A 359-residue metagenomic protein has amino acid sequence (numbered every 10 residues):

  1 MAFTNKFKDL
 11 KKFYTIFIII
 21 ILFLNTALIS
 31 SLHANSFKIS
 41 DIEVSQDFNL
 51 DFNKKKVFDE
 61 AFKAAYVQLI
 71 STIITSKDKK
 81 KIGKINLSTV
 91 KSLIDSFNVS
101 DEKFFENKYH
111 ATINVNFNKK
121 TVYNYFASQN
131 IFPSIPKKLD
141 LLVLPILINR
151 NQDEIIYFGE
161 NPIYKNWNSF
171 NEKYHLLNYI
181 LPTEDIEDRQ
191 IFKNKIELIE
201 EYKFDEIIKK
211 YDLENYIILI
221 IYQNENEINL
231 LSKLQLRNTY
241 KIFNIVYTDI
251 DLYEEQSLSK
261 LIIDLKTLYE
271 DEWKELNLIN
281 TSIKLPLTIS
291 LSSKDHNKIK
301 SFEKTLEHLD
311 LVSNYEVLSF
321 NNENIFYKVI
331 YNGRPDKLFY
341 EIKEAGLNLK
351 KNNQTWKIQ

Functional and structural regions predicted by a protein language model:
M1-K12: N-terminal secretory signal peptides that target proteins for export/translocation
I16-A27: Bacterial N-terminal signal peptides
L28-A34: Sec/Tat signal peptide C-region and signal peptidase I cleavage site
N35-D41, K119, Y211-L258: Amphipathic beta-strand/beta-sheet edge segments enriched in Tyr/Trp
K55-T72, N114, T121-I135, E172-L176 (+3 more regions): C-terminal/domain-edge helix-coil "capping" segments
F58-K81, L141-L198, F302-F326, I342-K343: N-terminal segment of the mature soluble domain
K80-P145, D153-E160: Signal peptide-directed extracytoplasmic domains
S92-S100, P145-I146, N178-E184, K193-K233 (+2 more regions): A short, hydrophobic beta-strand-centered structural micro-motif
